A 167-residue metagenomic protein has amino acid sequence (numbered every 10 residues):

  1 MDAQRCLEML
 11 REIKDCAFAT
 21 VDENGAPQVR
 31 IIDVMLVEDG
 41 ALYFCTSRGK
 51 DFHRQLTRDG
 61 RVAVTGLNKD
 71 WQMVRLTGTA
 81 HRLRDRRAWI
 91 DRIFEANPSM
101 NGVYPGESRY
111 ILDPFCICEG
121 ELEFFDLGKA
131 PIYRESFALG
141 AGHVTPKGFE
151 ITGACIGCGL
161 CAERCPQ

Functional and structural regions predicted by a protein language model:
E8-G25, V62-G66: A short, Trp-centered hydrophobic/proline-enriched beta-strand micro-motif
V21-D22, V37, T152: Short, acidic, Ser/Thr-enriched surface-loop or helix-capping motifs
I32, L76-T79: Short beta-strand-centered aromatic/proline hotspots
M35-W71: A short mixed-secondary-structure module that forms the rim of ligand-binding clefts
H53-D59, R75-L76, R134-F137: A short, polar/proline- and glycine-enriched secondary-structure boundary/capping micro-motif
T79-P146: Charged, gly/pro-rich active-site loop segments
I151-C158: Short Cys/His-rich zinc-binding micro-motifs
L160-Q167: Iron-sulfur cluster-binding cysteine motifs and their immediate structural context in ferredoxin-like electron-transfer
